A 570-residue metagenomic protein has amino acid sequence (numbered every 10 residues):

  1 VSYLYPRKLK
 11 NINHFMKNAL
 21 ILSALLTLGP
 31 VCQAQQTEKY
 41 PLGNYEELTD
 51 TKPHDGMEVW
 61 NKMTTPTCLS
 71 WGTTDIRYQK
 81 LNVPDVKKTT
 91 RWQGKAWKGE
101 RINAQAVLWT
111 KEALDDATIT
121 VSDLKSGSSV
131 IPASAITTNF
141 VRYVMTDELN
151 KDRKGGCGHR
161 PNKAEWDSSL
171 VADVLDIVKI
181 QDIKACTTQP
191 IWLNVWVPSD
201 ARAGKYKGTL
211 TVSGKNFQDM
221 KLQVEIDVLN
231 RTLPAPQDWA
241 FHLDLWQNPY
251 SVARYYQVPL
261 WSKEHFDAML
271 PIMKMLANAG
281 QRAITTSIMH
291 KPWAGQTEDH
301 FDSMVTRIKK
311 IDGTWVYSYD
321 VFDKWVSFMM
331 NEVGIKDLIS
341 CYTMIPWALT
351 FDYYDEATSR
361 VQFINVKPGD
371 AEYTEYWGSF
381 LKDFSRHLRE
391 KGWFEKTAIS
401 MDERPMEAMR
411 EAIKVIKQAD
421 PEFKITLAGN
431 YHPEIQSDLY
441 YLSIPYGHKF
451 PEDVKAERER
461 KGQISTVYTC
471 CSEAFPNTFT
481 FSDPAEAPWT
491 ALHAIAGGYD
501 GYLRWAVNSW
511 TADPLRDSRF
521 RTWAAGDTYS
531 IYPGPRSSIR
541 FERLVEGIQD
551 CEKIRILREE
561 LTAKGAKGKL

Functional and structural regions predicted by a protein language model:
K10-A19: Positively charged n-region of N-terminal signal peptides that target proteins for export
A19-L28: Sec-dependent N-terminal signal peptides
A34-A294: Mature N-terminal, pre-catalytic/accessory segment of carbohydrate-active enzymes
V59-N61, W109, K274-L276, M330-E332 (+4 more regions): A general structural signal for short secondary-structure junctions and capping/turn motifs
W166-D167, V171, L175, W196 (+4 more regions): Aromatic-lined carbohydrate-binding surfaces of glycoside hydrolases
R386-M401, A408-L570: Substrate-binding groove of N-acetylhexosamine-processing glycoside hydrolases
